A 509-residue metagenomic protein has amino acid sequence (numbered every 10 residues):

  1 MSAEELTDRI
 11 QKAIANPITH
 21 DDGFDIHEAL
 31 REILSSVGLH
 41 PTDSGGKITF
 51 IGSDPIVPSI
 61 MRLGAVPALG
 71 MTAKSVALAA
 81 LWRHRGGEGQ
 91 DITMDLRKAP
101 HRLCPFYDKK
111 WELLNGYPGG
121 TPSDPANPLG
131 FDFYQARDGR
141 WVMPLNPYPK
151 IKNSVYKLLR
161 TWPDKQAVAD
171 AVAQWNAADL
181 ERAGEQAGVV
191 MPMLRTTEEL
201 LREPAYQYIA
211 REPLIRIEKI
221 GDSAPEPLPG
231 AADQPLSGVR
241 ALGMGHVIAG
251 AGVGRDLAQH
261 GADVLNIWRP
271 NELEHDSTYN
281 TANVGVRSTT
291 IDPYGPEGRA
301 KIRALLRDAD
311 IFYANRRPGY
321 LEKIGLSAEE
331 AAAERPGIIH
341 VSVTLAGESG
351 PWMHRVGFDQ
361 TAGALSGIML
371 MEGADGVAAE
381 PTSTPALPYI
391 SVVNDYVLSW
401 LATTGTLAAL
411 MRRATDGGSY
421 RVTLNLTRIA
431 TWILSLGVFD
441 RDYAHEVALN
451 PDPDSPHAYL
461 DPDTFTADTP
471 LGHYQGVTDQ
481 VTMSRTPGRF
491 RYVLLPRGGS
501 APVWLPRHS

Functional and structural regions predicted by a protein language model:
S2-N271, R303, R307-D308, A331-G347 (+3 more regions): Acyl-CoA thioester-binding alpha/beta core of soluble enzymes
A210-R211, A282-G285, V356-A362: Short, hinge-like loop/turn segments at secondary-structure boundaries
G261, G285-V286, A309, F358: Short, well-ordered alpha-helix to beta-strand connector turns
A262, N266-P293, E297, K301: Glycine-rich phosphate-binding loop and adjoining beta1-alpha1-beta2 segment of Rossmann-like nucleotide-binding folds
R287-A333: A structured beta-alpha segment of the ubiquitous adenosine-cofactor-binding alpha/beta core
K323-L370: Rossmann-fold NAD(P)-binding glycine/threonine-rich loop
M353-A379, A386-L407: Active-site PLP attachment segment
